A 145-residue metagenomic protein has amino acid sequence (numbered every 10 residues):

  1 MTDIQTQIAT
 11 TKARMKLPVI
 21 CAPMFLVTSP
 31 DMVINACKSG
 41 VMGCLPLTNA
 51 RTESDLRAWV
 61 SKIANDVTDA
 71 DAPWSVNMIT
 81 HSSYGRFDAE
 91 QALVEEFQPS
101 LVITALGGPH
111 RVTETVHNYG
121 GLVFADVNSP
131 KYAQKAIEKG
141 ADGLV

Functional and structural regions predicted by a protein language model:
M1-V145: Active-site entrance/lid segments in N-terminal catalytic domains of soluble metabolic enzymes
